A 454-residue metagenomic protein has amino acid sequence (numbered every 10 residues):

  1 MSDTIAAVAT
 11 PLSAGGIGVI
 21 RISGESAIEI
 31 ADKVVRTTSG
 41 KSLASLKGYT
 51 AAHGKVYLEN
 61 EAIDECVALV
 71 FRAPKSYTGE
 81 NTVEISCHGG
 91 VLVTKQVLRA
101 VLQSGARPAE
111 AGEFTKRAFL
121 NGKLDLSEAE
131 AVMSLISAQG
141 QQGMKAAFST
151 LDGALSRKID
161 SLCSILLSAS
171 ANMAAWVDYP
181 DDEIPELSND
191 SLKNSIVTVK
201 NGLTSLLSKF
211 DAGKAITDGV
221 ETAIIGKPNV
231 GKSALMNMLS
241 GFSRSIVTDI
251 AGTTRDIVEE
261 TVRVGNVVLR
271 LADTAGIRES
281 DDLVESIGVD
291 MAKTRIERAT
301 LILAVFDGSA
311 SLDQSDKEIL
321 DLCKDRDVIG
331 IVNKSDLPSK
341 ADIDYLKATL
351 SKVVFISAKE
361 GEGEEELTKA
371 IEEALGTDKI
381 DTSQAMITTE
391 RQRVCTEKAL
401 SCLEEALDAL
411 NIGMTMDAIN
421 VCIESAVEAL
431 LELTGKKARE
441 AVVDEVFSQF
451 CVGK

Functional and structural regions predicted by a protein language model:
M1-K145, S149, G153, I329: A glycine-rich (often HGG/GG-containing) alpha/beta subdomain
S2-V8, L12, Q141-R263, S280 (+1 more regions): C-terminal-of-GTPase-core extension/linker across diverse P-loop GTPases
G15-I17, Y49-A51, R298-I302, D325-V328 (+1 more regions): Short glycine-/polar-rich loops that comprise or flank the Walker A/P-loop and associated switch/sensor motifs
A52-D64, A68-R72, G252-S280, R298-L301: Switch I (G2) and immediately adjacent beta-strands of P-loop GTPase domains
S240, A275-G276, T300, D307 (+1 more regions): Short glycine-/small-residue-rich Rossmann-like dinucleotide-binding loops
A251, I277, E285-V289: Short alpha-helix of the ABC ATPase nucleotide-binding domain corresponding to the H-loop/switch region
L271, V305, I331: Generic enzyme active-site microenvironment
E285-S309: Inter-motif core of Ras-like GTPase G domains
